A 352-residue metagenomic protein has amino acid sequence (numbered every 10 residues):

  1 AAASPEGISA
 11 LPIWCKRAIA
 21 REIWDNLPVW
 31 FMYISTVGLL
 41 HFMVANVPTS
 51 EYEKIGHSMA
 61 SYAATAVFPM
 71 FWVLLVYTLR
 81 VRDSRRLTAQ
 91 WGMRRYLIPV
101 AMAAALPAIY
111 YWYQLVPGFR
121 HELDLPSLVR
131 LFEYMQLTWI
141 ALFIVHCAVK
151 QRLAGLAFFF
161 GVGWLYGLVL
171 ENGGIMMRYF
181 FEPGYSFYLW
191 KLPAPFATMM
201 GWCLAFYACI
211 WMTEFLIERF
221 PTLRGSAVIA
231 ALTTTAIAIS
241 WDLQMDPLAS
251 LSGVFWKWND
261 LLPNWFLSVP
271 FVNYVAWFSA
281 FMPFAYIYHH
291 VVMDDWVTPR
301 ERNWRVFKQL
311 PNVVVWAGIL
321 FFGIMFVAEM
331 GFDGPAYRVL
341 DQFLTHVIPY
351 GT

Functional and structural regions predicted by a protein language model:
S4-T352: Aromatic-rich, lipid-facing transmembrane alpha helices and their immediate juxtamembrane interface loops in integral
